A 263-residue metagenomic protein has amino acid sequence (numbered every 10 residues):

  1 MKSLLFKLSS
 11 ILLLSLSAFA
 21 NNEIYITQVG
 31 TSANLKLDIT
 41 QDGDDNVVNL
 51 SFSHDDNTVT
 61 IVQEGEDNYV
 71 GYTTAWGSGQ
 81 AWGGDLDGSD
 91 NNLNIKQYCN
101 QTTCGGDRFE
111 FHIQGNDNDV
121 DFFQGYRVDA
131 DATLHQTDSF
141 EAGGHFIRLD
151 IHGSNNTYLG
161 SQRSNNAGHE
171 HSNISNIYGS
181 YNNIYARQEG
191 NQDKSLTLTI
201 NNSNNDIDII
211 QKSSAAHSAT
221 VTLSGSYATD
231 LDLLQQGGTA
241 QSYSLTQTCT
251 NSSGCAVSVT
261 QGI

Functional and structural regions predicted by a protein language model:
M1-K2, N22: N-terminal hydrophobic targeting signals that begin at the initiator methionine
K2-L13: Sec-dependent signal peptide recognition, specifically the positively charged N-region followed immediately by
L4, L16, T260-I263: Extracellular/surface-exposed low-complexity segments
L14-A20: Sec/Tat signal peptide C-region and signal peptidase I cleavage site
N21-I263: Low-complexity repeat regions of mature extracellularly deployed or surface/particle-associated proteins
